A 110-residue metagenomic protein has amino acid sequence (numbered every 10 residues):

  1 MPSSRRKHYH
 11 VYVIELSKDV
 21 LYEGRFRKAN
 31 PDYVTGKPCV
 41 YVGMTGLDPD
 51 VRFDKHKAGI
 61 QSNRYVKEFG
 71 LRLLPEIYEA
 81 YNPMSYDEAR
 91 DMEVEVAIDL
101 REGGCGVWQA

Functional and structural regions predicted by a protein language model:
M1-D54, Y86-E95: GIY-YIG nuclease catalytic motif and its immediate N-terminal context
L47-D50, D54-A110: Aromatic/basic micro-patches that form nucleic-acid/chromatin recognition or nuclease catalytic surfaces
